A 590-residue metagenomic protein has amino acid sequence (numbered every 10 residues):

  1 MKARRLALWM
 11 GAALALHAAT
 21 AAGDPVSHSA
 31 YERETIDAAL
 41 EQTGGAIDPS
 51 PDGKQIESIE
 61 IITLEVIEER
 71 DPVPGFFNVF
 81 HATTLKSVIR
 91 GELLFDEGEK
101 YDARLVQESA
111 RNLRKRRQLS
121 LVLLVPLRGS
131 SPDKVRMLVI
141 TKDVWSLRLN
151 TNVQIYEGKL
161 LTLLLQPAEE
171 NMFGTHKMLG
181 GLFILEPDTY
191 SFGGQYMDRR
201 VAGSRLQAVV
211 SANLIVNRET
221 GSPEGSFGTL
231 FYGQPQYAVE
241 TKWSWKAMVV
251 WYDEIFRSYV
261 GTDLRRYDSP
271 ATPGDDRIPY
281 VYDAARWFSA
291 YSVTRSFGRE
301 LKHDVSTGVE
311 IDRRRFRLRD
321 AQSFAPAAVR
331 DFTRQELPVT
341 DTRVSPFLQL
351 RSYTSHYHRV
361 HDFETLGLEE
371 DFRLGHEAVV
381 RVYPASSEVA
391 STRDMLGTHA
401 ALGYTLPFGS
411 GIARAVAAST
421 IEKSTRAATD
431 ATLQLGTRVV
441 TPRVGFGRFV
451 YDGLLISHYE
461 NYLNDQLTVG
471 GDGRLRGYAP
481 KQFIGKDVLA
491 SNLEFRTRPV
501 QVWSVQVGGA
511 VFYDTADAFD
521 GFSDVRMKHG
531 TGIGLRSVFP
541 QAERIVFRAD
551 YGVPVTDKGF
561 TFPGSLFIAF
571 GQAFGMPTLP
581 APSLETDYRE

Functional and structural regions predicted by a protein language model:
G23-L160, L165-E169, H176, G180-D198 (+3 more regions): Periplasmic polypeptide-binding modules associated with outer-membrane biogenesis and secretion
G53-Q55, V135, W145-L149, L161 (+17 more regions): Outer-envelope beta-barrel architecture signal
I62, Q154-Y156, A168-E170, L182-E186 (+15 more regions): Outer-membrane beta-barrel pore domains and translocons
L93, E377-E590: C-terminal transmembrane beta-barrel domains of outer membrane proteins
I155-K159, I184-E186, R200, T220-E224 (+8 more regions): Replace "Gram-negative outer membrane beta-barrel proteins" with "bacterial and organellar outer membrane beta-barrel
L163-M172, Y190-A208, G228-Q236, S289-R295 (+8 more regions): Feature captures outer-membrane beta-barrel proteins of Gram-negative bacteria and organelles
S191-M197, T220-F227, K246, F256-R266 (+8 more regions): Outer-membrane beta-barrel translocator domains and adjoining extracellular loop/strand segments of Gram-negative
G194-L318, T333: Transmembrane beta-barrel wall of Gram-negative outer-membrane proteins
